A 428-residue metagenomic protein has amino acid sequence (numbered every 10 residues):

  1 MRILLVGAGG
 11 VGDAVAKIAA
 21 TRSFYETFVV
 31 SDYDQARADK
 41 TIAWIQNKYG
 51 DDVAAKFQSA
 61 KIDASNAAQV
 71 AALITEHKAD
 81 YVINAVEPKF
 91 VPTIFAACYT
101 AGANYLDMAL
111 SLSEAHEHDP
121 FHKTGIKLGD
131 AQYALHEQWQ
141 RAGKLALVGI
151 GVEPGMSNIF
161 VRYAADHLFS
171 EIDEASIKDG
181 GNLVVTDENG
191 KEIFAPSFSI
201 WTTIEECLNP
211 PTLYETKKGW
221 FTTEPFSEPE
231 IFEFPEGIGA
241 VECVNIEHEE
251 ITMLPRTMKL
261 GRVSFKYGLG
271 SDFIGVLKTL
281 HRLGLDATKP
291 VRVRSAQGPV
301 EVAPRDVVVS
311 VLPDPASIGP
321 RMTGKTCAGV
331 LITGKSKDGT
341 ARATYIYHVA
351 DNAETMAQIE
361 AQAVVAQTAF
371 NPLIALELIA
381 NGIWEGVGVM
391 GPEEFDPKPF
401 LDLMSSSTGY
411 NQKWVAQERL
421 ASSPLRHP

Functional and structural regions predicted by a protein language model:
I3-G7: Conserved N-terminal Rossmann-fold NAD(P)-binding element of oxidoreductases
G12-D13: N-terminal Rossmann-fold NAD(P) dinucleotide-binding loop
E26-V29: Short beta-strand element of Class I
Y33-R37: Helix N-cap at the beta1-alpha1 junction of Rossmann-like dinucleotide-binding domains, i.e., the first residues
K48-N66: Rossmann-fold cofactor-recognition segment
I62-K78, V86, F90: Conserved Rossmann-fold cofactor-binding substructure of NAD(P)-dependent oxidoreductases
A109-K144: Rossmann-fold NAD(P)-binding glycine/threonine-rich loop
D166-P428: C-terminal catalytic/substrate-binding lobe primarily of soluble NAD(P)-dependent oxidoreductases
